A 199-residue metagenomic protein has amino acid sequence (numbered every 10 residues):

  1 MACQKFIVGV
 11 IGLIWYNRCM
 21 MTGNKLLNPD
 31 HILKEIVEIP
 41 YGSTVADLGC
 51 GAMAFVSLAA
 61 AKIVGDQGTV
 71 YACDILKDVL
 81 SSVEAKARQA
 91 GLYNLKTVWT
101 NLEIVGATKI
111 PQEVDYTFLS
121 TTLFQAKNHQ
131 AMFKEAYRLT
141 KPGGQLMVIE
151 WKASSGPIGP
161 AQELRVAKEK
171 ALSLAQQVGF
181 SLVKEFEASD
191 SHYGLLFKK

Functional and structural regions predicted by a protein language model:
Y16-N17: Short, positively charged and aromatic/hydrophobic N-terminal segments
G23-T44, S57-A59: Conserved alpha-helix/loop element of class I SAM-dependent methyltransferases that forms part of the SAM/SAH-binding
P40-S43, E103-T117: A short acidic, Gly/Pro-enriched loop at the edge of an enzyme's catalytic core that lines a small-molecule cofactor
T44-G106: Class I SAM-dependent methyltransferase SAM/SAH-binding core
A61-G65, Q130-Q145: A short glycine-rich, Lys/Arg-flanked "PGG" loop and its adjoining helix->strand segment in the class I
V114-H129: A short SAM/SAH-binding and catalytic strip from SAM-dependent methyltransferases
Q145-L174: Conserved class I S-adenosyl-L-methionine
V178-K199: Core SAM-dependent methyltransferase catalytic element
